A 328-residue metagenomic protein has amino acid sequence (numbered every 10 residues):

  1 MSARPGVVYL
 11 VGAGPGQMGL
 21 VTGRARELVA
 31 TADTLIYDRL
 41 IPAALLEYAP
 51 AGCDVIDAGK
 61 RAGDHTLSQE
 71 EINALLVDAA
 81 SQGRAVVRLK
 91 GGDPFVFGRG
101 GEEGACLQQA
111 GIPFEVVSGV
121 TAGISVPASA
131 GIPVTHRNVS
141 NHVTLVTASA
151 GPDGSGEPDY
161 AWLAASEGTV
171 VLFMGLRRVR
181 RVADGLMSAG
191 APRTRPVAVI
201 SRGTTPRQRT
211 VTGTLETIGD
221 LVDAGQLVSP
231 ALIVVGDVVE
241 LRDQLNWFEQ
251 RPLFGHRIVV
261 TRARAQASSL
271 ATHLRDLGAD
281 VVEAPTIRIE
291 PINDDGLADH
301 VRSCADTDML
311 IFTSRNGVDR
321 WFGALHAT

Functional and structural regions predicted by a protein language model:
M1-M18, G23-V120, S125, A224 (+5 more regions): Class I S-adenosyl-L-methionine
S2, G16, T205-T328: Signature of uroporphyrinogen-III synthase
P5, G83, E167, F254-H256: Phosphate-coordination loops involved in phosphoryl transfer and adenosine-cofactor binding
Q17, G91-S166, V211: Class I SAM-dependent methyltransferase SAM-binding "motif I" and its flanking Rossmann-like core
G23-L28, A49-C53, E102-C106, G131-I132 (+6 more regions): Short, solvent-exposed amphipathic alpha-helical segments in soluble enzyme and RNA/protein-processing domains
A43-A44, A62-D64, T121-S125, H142-L145 (+4 more regions): Short gly/pro/ser/thr-enriched loop/turn and capping motifs at secondary-structure boundaries
A105-C106, T121, S125-A128, V134 (+7 more regions): Acidic, glycine-enriched active-site microenvironments
A150-A198: Conserved anion/nucleotide-ligand pocket segment
